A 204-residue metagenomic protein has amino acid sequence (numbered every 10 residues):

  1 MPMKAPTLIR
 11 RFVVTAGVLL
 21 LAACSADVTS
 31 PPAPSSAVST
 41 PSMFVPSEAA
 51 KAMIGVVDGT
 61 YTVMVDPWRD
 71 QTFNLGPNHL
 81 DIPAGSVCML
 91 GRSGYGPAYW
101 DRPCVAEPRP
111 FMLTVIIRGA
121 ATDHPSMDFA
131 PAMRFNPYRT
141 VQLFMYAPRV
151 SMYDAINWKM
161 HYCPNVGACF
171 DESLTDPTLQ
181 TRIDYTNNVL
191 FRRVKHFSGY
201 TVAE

Functional and structural regions predicted by a protein language model:
M1-A22: Sec-dependent bacterial lipoprotein signal peptides
G17-V18, D81, P97, Y162: Residue-level signal for mature regions of secreted extracellular proteins and peptides
L21-K51, E204: Bacterial Sec-dependent N-terminal signal peptides
P41-G55, G59-T60, P67-W68, C104-G167: Proteolytic processing hotspots in large secreted/extracellular or virion-associated proteins and select intracellular
M64-P110: Predominantly extracellular/luminal regions of secreted and cell-surface proteins, especially disulfide-bonded
N74, P108, I117-H124, P177-V189: Short, ordered beta-strand-loop transition motifs
I82, P131-E204: Proteolytic-maturation and junctional protease-sensitive modules
